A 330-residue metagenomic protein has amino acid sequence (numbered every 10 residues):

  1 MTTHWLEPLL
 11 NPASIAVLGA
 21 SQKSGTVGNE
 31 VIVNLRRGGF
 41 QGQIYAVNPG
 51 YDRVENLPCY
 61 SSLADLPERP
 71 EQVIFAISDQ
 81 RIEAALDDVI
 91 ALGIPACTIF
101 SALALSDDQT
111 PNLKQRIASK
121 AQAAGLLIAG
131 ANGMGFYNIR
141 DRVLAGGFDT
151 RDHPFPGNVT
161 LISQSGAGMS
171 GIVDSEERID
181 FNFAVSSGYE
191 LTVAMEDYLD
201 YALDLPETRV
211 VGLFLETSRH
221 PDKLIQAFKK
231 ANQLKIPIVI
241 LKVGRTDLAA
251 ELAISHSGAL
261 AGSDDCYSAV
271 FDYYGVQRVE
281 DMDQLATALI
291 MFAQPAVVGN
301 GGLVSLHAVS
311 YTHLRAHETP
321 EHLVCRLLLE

Functional and structural regions predicted by a protein language model:
M1-R315, P320: Catalytic-core regions of core metabolic enzymes, especially those transforming organic acids/acyl-group intermediates
A316-E330: Positively charged, low-complexity/disordered segments
